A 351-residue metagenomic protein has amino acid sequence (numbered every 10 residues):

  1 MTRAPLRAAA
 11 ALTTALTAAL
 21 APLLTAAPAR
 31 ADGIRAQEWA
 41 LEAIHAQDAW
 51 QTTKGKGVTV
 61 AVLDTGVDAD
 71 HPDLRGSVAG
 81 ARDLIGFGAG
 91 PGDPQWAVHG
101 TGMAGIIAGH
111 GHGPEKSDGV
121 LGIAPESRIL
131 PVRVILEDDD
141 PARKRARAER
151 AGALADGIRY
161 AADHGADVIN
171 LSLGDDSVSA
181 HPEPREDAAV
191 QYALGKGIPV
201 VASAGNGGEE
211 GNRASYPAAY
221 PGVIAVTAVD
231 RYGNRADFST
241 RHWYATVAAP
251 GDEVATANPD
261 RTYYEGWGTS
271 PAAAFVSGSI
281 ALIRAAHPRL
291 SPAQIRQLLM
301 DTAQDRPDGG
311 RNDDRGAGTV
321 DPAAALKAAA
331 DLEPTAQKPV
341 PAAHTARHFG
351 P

Functional and structural regions predicted by a protein language model:
M1-A4, A8, A342-P351: C-terminal single-pass membrane-anchor helix
T2-G57, P72-D73: Protease zymogen maturation seam
W50-V60, V67-G80, P91-R147, R241-Y244 (+1 more regions): Subtilisin-like serine protease catalytic core
K56-T59, E126-L130, D163-I169, G195-V200 (+2 more regions): Loop/turn elements at helix/coil->beta-strand transitions in domains of secreted/extracellular proteins
G66-A69, L84-G86, H112-G113, I135-D139 (+6 more regions): Solvent-exposed loop/turn segments at secondary-structure junctions within structured extracellular/periplasmic domains
V134, G251-V320: Hydrolase catalytic cores
E137-Y216, Y263-G266: Substrate-binding/access-modulating region of protease and related hydrolase catalytic domains
S203-G222, T227-Y244, T256-G268, D308-R315: Active-site-adjacent substrate-recognition loops and nearby beta-strands within hydrolase catalytic domains
